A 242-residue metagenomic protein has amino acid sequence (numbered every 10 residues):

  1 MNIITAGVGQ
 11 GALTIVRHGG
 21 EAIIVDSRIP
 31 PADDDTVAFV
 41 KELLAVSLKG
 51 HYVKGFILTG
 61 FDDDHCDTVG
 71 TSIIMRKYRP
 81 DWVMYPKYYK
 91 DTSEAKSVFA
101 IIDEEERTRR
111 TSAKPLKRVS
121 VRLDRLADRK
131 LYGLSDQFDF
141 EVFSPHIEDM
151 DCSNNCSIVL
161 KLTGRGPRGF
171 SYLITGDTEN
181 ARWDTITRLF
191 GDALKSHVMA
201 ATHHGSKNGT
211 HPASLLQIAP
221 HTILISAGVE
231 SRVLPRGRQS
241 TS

Functional and structural regions predicted by a protein language model:
M1-Y52, K117-K195: Core dinuclear metal-dependent hydrolase active-site scaffold
Q10-A12, A32, G60-T68, Y89-S93 (+3 more regions): Active-site environment of divalent metal-dependent phosphoester hydrolases
D26, F190, S214-Q217, R232-T241: Generic alpha-helical propensity signal that fires on short helical segments and nearby coil/disordered stretches
D26, P86, T175, T202 (+1 more regions): A cross-family glycoside hydrolase active-site/sugar-binding cleft signature
D33-Y85, L189-S206, A219-L224: Active-site metal-binding motif and surrounding structural segment of the metallo-beta-lactamase
E42, V46, I73, A100 (+3 more regions): Charged/polar, solvent-exposed surface patches and flexible loops
F61-K77, S93-D103, H211-L215, R236-Q239: Metal-dependent catalytic neighborhoods of phosphoester/phosphodiester hydrolases
W82-N154, G166, T185, T222 (+1 more regions): Binuclear metal-ion centers of metallo-dependent hydrolases, dominated by the metallo-beta-lactamase
